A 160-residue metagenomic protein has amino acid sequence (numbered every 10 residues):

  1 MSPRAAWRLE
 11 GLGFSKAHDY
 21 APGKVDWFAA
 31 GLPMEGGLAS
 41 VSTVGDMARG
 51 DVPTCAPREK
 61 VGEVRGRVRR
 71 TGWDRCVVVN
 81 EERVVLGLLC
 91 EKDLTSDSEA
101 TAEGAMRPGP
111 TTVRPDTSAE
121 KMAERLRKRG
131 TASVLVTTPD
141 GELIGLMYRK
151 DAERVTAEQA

Functional and structural regions predicted by a protein language model:
M1-P57, S118, E124, I144 (+1 more regions): Rhodanese-like catalytic fold shared by cysteine-dependent sulfurtransferases and DSP/PTP-type phosphatases
F14, R49, E91, E99 (+2 more regions): ATP/adenylate-binding site constellation spanning eukaryotic-like Ser/Thr protein kinases, ABC-transporter
P22, E81, E91, P139-G141: Short, ordered loop/turn segments at secondary-structure junctions
T54-W73, V79-N80, T112-T131, L135-D140 (+1 more regions): The conserved cystathionine-beta-synthase
E59, L89, A100, T117 (+1 more regions): Short beta-to-alpha loop/turn elements within the nucleotide-binding domains of ABC transporters
L86-L94, I144-A152: Short hydrophobic beta-strand motif reused across regulatory alpha/beta modules
T95-M106, P110-V113, R127, I144 (+1 more regions): Structured cytosolic domains appended to multi-pass membrane proteins
